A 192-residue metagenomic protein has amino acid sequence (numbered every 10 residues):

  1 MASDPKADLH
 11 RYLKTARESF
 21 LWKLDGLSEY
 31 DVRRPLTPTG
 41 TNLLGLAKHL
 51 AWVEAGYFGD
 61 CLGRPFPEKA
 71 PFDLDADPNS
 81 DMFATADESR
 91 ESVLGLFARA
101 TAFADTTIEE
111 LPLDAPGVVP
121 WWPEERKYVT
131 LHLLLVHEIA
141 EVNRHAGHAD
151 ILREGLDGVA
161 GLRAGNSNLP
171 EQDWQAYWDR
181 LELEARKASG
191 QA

Functional and structural regions predicted by a protein language model:
M1-P5: Short, contiguous pre-domain boundary segments
K6, H10-L24, E29-P78, V119-A192: Short, contiguous alpha-helical
M82-A86, V118-P120: Major-groove DNA-contacting interfaces characterized by cationic-aromatic clusters
A84-R99: A short, structured beta-strand-centered segment in the mid-to-C-terminal lobe of catalytic cores from group-transfer
F97-D114: Vicinal oxygen chelate
